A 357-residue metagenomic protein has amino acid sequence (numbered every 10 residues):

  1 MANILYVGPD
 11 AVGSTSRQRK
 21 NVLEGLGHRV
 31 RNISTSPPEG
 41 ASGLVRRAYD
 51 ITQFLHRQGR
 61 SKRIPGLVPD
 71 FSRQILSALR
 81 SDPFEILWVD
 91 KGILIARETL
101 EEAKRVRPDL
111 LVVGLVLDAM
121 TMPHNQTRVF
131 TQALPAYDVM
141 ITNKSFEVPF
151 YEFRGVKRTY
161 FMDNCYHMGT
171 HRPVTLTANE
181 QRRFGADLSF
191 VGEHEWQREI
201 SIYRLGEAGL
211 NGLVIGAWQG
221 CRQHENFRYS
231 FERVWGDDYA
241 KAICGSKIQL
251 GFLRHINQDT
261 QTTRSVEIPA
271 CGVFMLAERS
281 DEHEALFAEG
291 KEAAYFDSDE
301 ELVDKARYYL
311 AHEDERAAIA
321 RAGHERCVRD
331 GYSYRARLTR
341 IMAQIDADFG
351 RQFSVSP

Functional and structural regions predicted by a protein language model:
M1-D50, H56-R57, G66-Q74, D82 (+4 more regions): Nucleotide-sugar donor-binding catalytic core of glycosyltransferases
R80-I86: Short acidic/histidine-rich motifs immediately flanking catalytic phosphotransfer sites in two-component signaling
L100-R107, G206: Surface-exposed amphipathic alpha-helices with a cationic face
L110-N125: A short, histidine- and acid-enriched strand-loop-helix "catalytic/donor-clamping" loop that lines the nucleotide-sugar
T262, A293-D299, Y309-E313: Conserved acidic donor-binding segment of nucleotide-sugar-dependent glycosyltransferases
E284-K305: Change "using UDP/GDP/dTDP sugars" to "using nucleotide sugars
A311-A343: A charged, aromatic-enriched C-terminal amphipathic alpha-helix characteristic of glycosyltransferases across folds
